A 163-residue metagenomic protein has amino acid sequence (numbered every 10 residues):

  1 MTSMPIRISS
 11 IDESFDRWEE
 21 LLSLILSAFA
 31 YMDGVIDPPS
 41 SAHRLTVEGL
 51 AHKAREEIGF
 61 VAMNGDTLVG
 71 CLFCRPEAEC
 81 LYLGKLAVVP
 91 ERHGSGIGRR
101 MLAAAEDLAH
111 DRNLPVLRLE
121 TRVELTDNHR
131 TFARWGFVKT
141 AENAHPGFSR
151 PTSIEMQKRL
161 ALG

Functional and structural regions predicted by a protein language model:
M1-D16, A161-G163: Conserved N-terminal entry element of GNAT/NAT acetyltransferase domains
E13, S23-L50: Conserved GNAT-fold acetyl-CoA-binding loop/helix
G49-V61, Y82: A short helix-loop-beta-strand connector motif used in the catalytic cores of GNAT acetyltransferases and, in some
V61, T67-R75, Y82-A87: Conserved beta-strand in the GNAT
P76, V89-E91, S95, V123: Active-site acidic-Proline motif in GNAT/NAT acetyltransferases
V88, G94-D107, R134: Conserved acetyl-CoA-binding loop-helix of GNAT-fold acetyltransferases
A109-T121: Conserved GNAT acetyl-CoA-binding A-motif
R118-R122, A133-E155: Conserved catalytic-core motifs of GNAT/GCN5-like acyltransferases
